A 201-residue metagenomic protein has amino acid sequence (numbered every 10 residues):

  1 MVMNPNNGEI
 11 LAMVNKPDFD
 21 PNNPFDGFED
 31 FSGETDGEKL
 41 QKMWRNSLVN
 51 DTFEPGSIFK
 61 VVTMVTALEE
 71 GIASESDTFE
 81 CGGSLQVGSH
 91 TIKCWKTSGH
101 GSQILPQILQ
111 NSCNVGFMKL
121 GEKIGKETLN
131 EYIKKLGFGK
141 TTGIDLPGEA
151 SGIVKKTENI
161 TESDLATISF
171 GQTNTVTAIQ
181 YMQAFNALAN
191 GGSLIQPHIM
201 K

Functional and structural regions predicted by a protein language model:
M1-M3: Cytosolic beta-strand hydrophobic patch enriched in CBS
N6-S57, V62-K201: Beta-lactam-recognizing serine transpeptidase/beta-lactamase-like catalytic domain environment
